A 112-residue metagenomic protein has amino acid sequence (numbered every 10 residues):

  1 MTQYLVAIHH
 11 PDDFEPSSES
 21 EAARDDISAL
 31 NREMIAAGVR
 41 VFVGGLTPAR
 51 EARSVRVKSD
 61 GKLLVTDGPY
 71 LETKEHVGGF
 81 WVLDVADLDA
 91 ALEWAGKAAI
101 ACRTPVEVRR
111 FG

Functional and structural regions predicted by a protein language model:
M1-G112: Conserved, structured core segments of small domains
